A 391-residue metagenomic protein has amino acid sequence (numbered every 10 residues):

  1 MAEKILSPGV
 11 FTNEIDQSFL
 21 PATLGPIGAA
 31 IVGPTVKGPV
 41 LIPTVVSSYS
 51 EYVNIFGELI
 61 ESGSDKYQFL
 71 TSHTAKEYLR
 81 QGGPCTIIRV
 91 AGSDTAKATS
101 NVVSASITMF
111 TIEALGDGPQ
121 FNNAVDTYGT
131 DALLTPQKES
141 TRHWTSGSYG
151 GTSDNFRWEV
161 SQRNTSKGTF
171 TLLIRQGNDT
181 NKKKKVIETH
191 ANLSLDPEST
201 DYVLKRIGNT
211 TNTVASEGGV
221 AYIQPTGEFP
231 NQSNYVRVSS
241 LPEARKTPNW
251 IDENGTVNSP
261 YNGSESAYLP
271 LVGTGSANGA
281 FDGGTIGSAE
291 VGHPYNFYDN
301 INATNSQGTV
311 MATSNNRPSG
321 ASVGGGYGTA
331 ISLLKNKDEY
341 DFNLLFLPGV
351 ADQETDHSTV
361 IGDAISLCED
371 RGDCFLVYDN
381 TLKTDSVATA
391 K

Functional and structural regions predicted by a protein language model:
M1-K391: Subunit-assembly interface segments of extracellular/virion macromolecular structures
